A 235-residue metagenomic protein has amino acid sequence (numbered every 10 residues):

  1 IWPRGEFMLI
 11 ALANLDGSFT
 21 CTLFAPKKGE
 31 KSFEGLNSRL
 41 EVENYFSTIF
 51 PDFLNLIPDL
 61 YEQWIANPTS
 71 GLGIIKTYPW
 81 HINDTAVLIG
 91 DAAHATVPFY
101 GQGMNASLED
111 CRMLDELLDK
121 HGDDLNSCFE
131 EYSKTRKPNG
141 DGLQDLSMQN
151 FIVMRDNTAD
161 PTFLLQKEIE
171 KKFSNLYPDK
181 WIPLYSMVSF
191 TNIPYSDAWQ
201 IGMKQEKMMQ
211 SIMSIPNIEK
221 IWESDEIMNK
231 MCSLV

Functional and structural regions predicted by a protein language model:
I1-L72, K76-I82: Conserved FAD-binding catalytic core of PHBH/FMO-like flavoproteins
P26-E30, A93-A95, N150: A short, flexible beta-alpha/helix-coil linker loop
T77-H81, N105, K134: Short, conserved, surface-exposed binding loops centered on an aromatic residue
H81-P98: Short FAD-binding loop at a beta-strand-to-alpha-helix junction that anchors the flavin cofactor in diverse
I82-T85, E109, M113-L114: Nucleotide phosphate-binding/pyrophosphate-handling subdomain across enzymes that bind or process nucleotide phosphates
V97-D110: A conserved FAD-binding loop/helix module that cradles the flavin
E116-V235: C-terminal helical "tail/cap" subdomain of flavin- and related membrane-associated enzymes
